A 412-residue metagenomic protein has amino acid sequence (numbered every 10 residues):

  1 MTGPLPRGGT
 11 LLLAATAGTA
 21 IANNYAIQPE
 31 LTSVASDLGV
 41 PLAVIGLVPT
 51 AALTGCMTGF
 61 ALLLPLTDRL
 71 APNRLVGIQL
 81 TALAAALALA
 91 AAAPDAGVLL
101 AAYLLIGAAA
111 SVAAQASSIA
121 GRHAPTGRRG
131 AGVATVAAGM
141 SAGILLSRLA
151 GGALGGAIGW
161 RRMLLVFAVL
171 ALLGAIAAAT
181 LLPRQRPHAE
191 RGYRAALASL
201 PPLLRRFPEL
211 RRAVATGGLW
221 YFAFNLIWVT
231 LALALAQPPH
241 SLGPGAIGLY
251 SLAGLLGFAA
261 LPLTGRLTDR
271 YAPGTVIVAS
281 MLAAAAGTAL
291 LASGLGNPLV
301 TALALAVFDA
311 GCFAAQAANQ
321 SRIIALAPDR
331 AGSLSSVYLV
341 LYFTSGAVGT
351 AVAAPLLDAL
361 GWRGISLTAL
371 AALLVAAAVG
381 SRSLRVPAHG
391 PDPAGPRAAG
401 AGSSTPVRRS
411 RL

Functional and structural regions predicted by a protein language model:
M1-G3, P183-V214: Juxtamembrane intracellular "pre-TM" segments in multi-pass secondary transporters
T58-A96: Conserved MFS/SLC helix-loop-helix module at the cytosolic interface between two early adjacent transmembrane helices
G59-A71, A260-P273, L357: Helix-to-loop junctions at the C-terminal end of transmembrane segments in multipass secondary transporters
A86, G97-L105, L299-V307: Paired small-residue
Y103-M140: Cytoplasmic helix-loop-helix junction between adjacent transmembrane helices in 12-TM secondary transporters
V112-A124, A314-A327: Intracellular juxtamembrane helix-capping segments at the cytosolic ends of symmetry-related transmembrane helices
T135-L182: Helix-loop-helix hairpin linking two adjacent transmembrane segments in secondary transporters
G274-A317: C-terminal transmembrane helical hairpin of 12-TM major facilitator-type secondary transporters
